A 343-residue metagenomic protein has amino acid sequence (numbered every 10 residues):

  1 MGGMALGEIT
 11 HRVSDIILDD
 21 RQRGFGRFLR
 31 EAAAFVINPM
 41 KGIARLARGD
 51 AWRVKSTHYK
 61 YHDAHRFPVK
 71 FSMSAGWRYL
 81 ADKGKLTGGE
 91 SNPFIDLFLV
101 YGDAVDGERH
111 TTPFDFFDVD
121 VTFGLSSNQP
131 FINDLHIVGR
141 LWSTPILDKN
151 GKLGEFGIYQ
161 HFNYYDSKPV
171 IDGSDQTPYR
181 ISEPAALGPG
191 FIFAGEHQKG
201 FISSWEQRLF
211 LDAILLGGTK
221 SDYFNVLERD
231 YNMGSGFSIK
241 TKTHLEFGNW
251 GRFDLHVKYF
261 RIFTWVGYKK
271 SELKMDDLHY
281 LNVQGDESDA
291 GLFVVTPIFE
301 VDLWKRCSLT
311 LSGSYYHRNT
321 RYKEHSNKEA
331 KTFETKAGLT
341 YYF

Functional and structural regions predicted by a protein language model:
M4, E8, L99-D103, S143-D148 (+4 more regions): Residue-level signature of outer-membrane beta-barrel architecture
V13, V105-E108, N150-L153, H197-S203 (+3 more regions): Repeated loop/turn-to-beta-strand initiation elements of outer-membrane beta-barrel proteins
Q22-P113: Outer-membrane beta-barrel initiation region
I37, K41, R45-G49, F210-N319 (+1 more regions): Outer-membrane beta-barrel transmembrane domain signature
N38, F71-W77, F116-L125, F156-Y164 (+3 more regions): Transmembrane beta-barrel strands of outer-membrane/channel proteins
W77-K83, D103-G107, L125-F131, Y164-V170 (+4 more regions): Gram-negative outer-membrane beta-barrel proteins
L86-S91, F131-N133, Q176-E183, L227-S235 (+3 more regions): Replace "Gram-negative outer membrane beta-barrel proteins" with "bacterial and organellar outer membrane beta-barrel
K331-F343: Outer-membrane beta-barrel "beta-signal"
